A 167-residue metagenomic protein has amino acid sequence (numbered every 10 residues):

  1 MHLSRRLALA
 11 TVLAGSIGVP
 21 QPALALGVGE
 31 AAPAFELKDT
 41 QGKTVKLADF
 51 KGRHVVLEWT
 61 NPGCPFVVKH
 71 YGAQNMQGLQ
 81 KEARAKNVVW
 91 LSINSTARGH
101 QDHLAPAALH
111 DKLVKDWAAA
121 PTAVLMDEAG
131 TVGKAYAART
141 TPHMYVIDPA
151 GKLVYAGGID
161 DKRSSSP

Functional and structural regions predicted by a protein language model:
L3-L9: N-terminal export leaders
A10-V19: Bacterial N-terminal signal peptides
V19-A25: Sec/Tat signal peptide C-region and signal peptidase I cleavage site
F35-V55: A short beta-strand-turn-helix
F50-V68: Short active-site neighborhood of thiol/selenol oxidoreductases, capturing the structured segment around
V68-W117, E128-V132: Structural microenvironment flanking redox-active thiols in thiol-disulfide oxidoreductases
A108-D148, L153-V154: Short, internal strand/loop/helix patches that form the active-site neighborhood or redox-interaction surface
V154-P167: Non-catalytic, surface beta->alpha helical segment in thiol-disulfide oxidoreductase systems
